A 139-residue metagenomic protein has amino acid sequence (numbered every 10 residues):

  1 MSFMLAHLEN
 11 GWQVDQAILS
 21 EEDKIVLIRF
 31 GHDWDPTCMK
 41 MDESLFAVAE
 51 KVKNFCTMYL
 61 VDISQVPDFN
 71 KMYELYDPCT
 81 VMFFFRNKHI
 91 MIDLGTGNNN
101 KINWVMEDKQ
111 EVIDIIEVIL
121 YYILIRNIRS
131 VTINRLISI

Functional and structural regions predicted by a protein language model:
M1-F3: N-terminal organelle transit peptides
L5-N10, F30-H32, D42, F46-N70 (+1 more regions): Thiol-based oxidoreductase modules, predominantly thioredoxin-like and allied folds used for disulfide exchange
L8-V14, N98, Q110: Short N-terminal leader segment in a subset of presequences, especially plant chloroplast and some mitochondrial
Q13, H32-D35, I63-V66, R86-H89 (+1 more regions): Conserved beta-strand elements of beta-rich interaction domains across eukaryotes, especially beta-propellers
Q13, L19-D23, F46, E50-T57 (+6 more regions): Short amphipathic alpha-helices and their capping/turn residues within compact interaction modules
E21-D33: Short active-site neighborhood of thiol/selenol oxidoreductases, capturing the structured segment around
C38: Conserved phosphotransfer microenvironments
Y76-S138: Non-catalytic, surface beta->alpha helical segment in thiol-disulfide oxidoreductase systems
